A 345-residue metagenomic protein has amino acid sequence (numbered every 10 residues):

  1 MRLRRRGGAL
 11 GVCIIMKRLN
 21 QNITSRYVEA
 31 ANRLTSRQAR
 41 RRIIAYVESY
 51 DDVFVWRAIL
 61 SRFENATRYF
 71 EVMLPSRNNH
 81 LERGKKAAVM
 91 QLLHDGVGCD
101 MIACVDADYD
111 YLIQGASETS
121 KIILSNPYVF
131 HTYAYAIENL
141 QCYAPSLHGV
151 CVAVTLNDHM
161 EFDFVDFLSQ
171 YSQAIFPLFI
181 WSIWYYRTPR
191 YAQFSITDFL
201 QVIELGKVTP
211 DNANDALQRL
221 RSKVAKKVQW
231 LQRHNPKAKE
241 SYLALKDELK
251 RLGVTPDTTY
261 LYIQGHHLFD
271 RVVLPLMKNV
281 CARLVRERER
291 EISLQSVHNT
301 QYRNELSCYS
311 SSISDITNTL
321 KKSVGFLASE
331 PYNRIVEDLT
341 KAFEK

Functional and structural regions predicted by a protein language model:
R5, G11-K345: Acidic, divalent-metal-binding catalytic cores of TOPRIM and closely related two-metal-ion phosphodiester/pyrophosphate
